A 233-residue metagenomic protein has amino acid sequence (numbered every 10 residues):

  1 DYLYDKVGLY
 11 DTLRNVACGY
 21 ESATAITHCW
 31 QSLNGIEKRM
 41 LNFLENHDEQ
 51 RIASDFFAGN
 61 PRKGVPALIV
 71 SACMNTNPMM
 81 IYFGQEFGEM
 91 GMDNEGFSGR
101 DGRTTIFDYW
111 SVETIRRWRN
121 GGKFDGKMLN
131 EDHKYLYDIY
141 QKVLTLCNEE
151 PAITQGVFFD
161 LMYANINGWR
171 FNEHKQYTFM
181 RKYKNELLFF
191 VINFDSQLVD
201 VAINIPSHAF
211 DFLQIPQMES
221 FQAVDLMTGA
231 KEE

Functional and structural regions predicted by a protein language model:
D1: Active-site neighborhood of glycoside hydrolase catalytic domains
G8-D11, T24-T27, N34-N46, R51-F221 (+1 more regions): Loop/helix patches that line or flank the sugar-binding groove of alpha-linked glycan CAZymes
R14: Flexible, surface-exposed loop/gating regions in the mature catalytic domains of secreted/periplasmic hydrolases
G19-A23: C-terminal targeting/interaction modules of large eukaryotic coiled-coil scaffolds and adaptor proteins across diverse
